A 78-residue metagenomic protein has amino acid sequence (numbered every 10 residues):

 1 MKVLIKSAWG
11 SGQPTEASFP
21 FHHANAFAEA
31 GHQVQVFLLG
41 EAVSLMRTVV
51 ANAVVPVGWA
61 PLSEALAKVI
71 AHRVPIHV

Functional and structural regions predicted by a protein language model:
L4-S18, V49-V50: Short, glycine-rich nucleotide/cofactor-binding loops
G10-G12, E41-S44: Short, catalytically relevant binding-site loops at active-site mouths
A17-A30, V36: Histidine-anchored nucleotide/phosphate-binding helix
G31, G40-A42, G58: Glycine-centered flexibility sites
V34-L39, I76-V78: Short internal beta-strands
A42-P56: N-terminal beta-loop-helix "entrance" segment that forms/cooperates in small-molecule cofactor or anionic ligand
N52-V78: A glycine-rich helix N-cap at a beta->alpha junction
